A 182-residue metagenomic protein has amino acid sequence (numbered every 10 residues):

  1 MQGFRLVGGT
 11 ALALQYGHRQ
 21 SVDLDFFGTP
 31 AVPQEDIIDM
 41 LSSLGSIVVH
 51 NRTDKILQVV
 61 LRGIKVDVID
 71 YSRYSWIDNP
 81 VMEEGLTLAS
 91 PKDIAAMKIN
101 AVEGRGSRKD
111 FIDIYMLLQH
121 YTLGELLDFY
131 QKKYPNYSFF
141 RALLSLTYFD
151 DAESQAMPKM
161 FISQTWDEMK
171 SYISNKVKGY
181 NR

Functional and structural regions predicted by a protein language model:
M1-R182: Compositionally biased terminal segments of proteins
